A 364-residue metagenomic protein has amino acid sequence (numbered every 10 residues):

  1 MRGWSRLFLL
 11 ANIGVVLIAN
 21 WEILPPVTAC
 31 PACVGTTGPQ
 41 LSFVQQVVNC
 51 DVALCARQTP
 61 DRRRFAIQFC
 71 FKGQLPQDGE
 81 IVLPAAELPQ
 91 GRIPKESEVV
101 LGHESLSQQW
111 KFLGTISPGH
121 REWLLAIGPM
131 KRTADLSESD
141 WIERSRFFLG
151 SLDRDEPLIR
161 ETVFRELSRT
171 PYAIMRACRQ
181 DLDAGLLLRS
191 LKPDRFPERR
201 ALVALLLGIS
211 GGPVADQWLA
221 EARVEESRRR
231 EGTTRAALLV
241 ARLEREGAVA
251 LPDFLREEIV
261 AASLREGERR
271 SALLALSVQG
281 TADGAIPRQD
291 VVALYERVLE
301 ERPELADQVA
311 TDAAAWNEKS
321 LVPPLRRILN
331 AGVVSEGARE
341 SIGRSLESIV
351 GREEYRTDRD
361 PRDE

Functional and structural regions predicted by a protein language model:
M1-S5: N-terminal secretory signal peptides that target proteins for export/translocation
L10-E22: Bacterial N-terminal signal peptides
E22-D155, I159, R165-R169: Transition segments tied to proteolytic processing and entry into folded domains
A126-E138, E161-A177, E198-G212, T233-G247 (+3 more regions): Structural detector for internal amphipathic alpha-helices that build alpha-solenoid repeat scaffolds
W141-L149, A173-R189, G212-E225, A248-V260 (+3 more regions): Amphipathic alpha-helical scaffolding segments comprising HEAT/armadillo-like alpha-solenoid repeats
R146-D153, E161-R165, L188, K192 (+9 more regions): Amphipathic alpha-helical repeat scaffolds
G150-L158, K192-E198, E225-R230, A261-L264 (+2 more regions): Short coil turns that connect the paired helices of HEAT/ARM alpha-solenoid repeats
L346-E364: Terminal, non-catalytic domain-edge segments
